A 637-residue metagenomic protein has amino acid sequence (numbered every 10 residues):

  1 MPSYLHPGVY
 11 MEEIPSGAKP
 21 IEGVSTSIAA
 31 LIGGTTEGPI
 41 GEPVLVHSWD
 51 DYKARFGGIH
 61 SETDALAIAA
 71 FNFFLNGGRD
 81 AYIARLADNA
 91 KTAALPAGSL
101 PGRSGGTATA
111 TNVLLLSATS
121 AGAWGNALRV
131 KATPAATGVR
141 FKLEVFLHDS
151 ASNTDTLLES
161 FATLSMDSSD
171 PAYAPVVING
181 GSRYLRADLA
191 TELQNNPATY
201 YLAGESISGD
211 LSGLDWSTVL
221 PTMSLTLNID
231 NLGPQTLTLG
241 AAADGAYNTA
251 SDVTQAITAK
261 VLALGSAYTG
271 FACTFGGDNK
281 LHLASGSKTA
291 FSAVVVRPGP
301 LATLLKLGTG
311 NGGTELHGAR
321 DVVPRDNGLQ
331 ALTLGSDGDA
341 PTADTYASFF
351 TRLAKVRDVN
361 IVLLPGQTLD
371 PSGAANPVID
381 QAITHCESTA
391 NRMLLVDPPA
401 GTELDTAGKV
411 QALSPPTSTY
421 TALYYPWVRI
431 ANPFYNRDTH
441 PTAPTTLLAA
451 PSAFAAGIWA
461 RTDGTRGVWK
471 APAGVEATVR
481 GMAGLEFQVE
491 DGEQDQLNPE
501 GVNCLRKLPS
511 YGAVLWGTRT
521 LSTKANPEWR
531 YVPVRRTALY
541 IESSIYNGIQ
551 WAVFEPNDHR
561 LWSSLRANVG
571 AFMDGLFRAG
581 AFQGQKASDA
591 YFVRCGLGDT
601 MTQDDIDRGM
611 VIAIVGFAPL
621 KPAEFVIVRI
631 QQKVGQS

Functional and structural regions predicted by a protein language model:
M1-L95, P101, L115, T119 (+16 more regions): Structured, hydrophobic secondary-structure cores that serve as assembly/anchoring elements
T92-L193, P197, L211-T303, N311 (+1 more regions): Extended, beta-strand-rich, solvent-exposed assembly scaffolds of outer structural proteins
Y201-G204, P324: Glycine-rich, low-complexity segments
A302-V323: C-terminal basic regulatory modules in eukaryotic proteins
A319-P341, Y346: Long, low-complexity, polar/charged, intrinsically disordered or flexibly structured peripheral segments
